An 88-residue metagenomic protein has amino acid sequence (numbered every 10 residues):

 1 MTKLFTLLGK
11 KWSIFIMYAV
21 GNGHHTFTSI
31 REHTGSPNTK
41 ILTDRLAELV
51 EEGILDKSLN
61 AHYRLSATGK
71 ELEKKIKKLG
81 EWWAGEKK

Functional and structural regions predicted by a protein language model:
M1-I41, E52, R64-L65, K70: N-terminal helix-turn-helix DNA-binding core of bacterial DNA-binding proteins
Y18, K74-K88: Amphipathic alpha-helical dimerization/coiled-coil segments that flank or bridge DNA-binding/regulatory modules
R45: Residues within the DNA-recognition helix of helix-turn-helix
E48-R64: Beta-hairpin "wing" of winged helix-turn-helix
N60-G80: Basic, amphipathic "hinge/linker" alpha-helix immediately C-terminal to the N-terminal HTH DNA-binding motif
